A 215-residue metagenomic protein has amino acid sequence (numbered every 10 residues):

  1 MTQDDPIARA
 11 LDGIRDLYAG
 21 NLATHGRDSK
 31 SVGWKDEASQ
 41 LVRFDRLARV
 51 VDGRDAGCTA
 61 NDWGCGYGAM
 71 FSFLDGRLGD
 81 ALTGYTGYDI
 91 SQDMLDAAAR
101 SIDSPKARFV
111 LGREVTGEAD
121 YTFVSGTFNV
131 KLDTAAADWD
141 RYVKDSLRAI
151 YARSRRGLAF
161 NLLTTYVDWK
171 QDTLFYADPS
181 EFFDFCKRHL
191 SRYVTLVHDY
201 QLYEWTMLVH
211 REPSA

Functional and structural regions predicted by a protein language model:
M1-S29: N-terminal, positively charged/glycine-rich alpha-helical extensions of SAM-dependent methyltransferases
A38-A56, F73: Conserved alpha-helix/loop element of class I SAM-dependent methyltransferases that forms part of the SAM/SAH-binding
N61, G68-V110: Class I SAM-dependent methyltransferase SAM/SAH-binding core
F109-E118: Short acidic low-complexity segments
Y121-D140: A short SAM/SAH-binding and catalytic strip from SAM-dependent methyltransferases
F128-V130, L163-D168: Short "lid" loop at the C-terminus of a central beta-strand within the Rossmann-like core of SAM-dependent
S154-L162: Conserved beta-strand signature within the Rossmann-like core of class I S-adenosyl-L-methionine
K170-A215: Class I S-adenosyl-L-methionine
